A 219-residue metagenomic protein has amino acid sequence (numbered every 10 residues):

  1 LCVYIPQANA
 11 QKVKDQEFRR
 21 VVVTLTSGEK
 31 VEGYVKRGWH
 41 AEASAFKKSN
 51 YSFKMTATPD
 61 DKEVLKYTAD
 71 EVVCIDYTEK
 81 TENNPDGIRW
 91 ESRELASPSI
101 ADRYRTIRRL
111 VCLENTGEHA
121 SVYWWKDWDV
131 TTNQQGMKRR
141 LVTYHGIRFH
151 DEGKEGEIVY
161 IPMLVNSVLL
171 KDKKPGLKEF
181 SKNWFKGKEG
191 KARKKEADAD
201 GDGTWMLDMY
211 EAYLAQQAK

Functional and structural regions predicted by a protein language model:
L1-D15: Bacterial Sec-dependent N-terminal signal peptides
Q11, E29-K30: Eukaryotic, compositionally biased intrinsically disordered regions
D15-Q16, V31, Q216-K219: Intrinsically disordered, low-complexity regulatory segments in tyrosine-phosphorylation signaling proteins
R19-T26: A short beta-strand micro-motif
V21, V31-V35: Conserved glycine-centered beta-strand/turn positions repeated across beta-sheet architectures
T26-S27, D61: Short strand-coil-strand connectors
Y34-G187: Aromatic-patch recognition
W184-K219: C-terminal partner/receptor-binding element of secreted or periplasmic proteins
